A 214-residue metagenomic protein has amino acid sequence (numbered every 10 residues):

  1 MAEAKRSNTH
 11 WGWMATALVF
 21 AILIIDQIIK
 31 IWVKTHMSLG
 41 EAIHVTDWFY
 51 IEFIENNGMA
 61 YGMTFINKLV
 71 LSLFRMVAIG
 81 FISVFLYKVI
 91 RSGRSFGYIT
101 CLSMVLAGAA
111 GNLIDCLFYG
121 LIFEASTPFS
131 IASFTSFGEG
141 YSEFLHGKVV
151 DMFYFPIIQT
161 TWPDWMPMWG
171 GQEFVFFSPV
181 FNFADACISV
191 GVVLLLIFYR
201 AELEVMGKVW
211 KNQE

Functional and structural regions predicted by a protein language model:
M1-E214: Alpha-helical transmembrane bundles and membrane-interface segments of multipass inner-membrane proteins
